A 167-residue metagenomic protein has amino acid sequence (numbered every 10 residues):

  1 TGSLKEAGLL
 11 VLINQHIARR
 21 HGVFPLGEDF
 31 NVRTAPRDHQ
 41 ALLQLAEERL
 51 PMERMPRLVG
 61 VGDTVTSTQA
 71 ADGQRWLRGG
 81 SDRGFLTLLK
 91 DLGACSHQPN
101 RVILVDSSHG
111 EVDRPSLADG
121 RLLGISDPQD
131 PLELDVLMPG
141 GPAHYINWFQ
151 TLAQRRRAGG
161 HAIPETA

Functional and structural regions predicted by a protein language model:
T1-A167: C-terminal cap/substrate-recognition subdomain and adjoining C-terminal extension of metal-dependent phosphatase-like
